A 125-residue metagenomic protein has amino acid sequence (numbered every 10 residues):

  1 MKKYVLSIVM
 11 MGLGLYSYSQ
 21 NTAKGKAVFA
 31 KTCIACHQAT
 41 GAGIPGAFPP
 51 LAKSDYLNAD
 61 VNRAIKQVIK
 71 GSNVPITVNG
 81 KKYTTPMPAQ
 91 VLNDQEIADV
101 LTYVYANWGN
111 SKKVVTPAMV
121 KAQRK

Functional and structural regions predicted by a protein language model:
M1-I8, V61-R63, V74, V78: Solvent-exposed, charged interface segments at domain starts and junctions
M1-K24: Bacterial Sec-dependent N-terminal signal peptides
K2-K3, K26, K31, K121-R124: Basic side chains
Y16-S17, K66, T85: Hydrophobic alpha-helical segments
Q20-I44, N58-K70: Sequence/structural segment immediately N-terminal to covalent heme-attachment motifs in c-type and related
P45-A52, N73-K125: Axial heme c-ligation environment in periplasmic c-type cytochrome domains
